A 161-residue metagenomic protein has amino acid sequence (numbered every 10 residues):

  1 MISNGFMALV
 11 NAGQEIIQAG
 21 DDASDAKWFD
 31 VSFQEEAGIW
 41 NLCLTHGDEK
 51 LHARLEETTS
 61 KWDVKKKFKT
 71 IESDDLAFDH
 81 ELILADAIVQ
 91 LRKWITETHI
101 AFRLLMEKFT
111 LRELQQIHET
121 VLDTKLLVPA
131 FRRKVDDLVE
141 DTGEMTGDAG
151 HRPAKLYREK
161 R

Functional and structural regions predicted by a protein language model:
I2, A8, V139-R161: Long, intrinsically disordered, low-complexity Ser/Thr/Pro-rich regulatory/activation regions of nuclear proteins
N4-T96, I100, L104-R112, I117 (+1 more regions): NUDIX/MutT-family hydrolases
L104, V121, G147: Short, charged/polar micro-motifs that form catalytic or ligand-binding hotspots
V121-G143: Charge-enriched amphipathic alpha-helical scaffolds
